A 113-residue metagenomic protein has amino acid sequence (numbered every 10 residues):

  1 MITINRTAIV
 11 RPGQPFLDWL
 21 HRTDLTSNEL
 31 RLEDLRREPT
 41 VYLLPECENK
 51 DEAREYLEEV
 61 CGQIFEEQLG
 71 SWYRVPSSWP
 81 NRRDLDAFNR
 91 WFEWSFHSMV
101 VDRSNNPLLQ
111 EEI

Functional and structural regions predicted by a protein language model:
M1-C47: Extended, charge-biased low-complexity segments that typically form long amphipathic alpha-helices/coiled-coils
P45-E112: Amphipathic protein-protein interaction modules
